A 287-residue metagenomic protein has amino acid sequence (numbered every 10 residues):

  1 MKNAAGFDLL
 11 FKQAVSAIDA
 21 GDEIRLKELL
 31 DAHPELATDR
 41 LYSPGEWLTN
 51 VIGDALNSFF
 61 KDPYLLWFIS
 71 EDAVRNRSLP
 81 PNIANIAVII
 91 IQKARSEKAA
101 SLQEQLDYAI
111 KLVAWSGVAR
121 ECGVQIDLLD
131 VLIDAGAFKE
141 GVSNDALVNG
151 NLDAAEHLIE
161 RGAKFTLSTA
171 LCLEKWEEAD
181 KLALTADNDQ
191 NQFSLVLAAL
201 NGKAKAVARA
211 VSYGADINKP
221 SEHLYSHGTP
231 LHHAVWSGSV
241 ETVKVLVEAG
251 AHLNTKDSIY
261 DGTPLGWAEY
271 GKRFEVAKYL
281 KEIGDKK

Functional and structural regions predicted by a protein language model:
F11-D19, K27, W67, D130 (+6 more regions): Amphipathic alpha-helical repeat scaffolds
K12, E46-R77, Y108-W115: Non-membrane alpha-helical segments in proteins
S16-G21, F68-P80, K111-V124, D145-N151 (+4 more regions): Ankyrin repeat A-helix N-terminal signature
R25, N82, I86, V124-L128 (+5 more regions): Conserved ankyrin/ankyrin-like repeat signature
L30-L36, I86-K98, D127-A137, I159-A163 (+4 more regions): Ankyrin repeat domain, specifically the short helix-to-loop turn at the C-terminus of the second helix of each repeat
A32-L48: Short, charge-rich amphipathic alpha-helical segments embedded in non-transmembrane helical bundles/solenoids
T38-R40, A100-S101, G141, L167 (+2 more regions): Ankyrin repeat boundary signal
D62, L106, K139, N191 (+2 more regions): Start-of-repeat signature of ankyrin repeats
